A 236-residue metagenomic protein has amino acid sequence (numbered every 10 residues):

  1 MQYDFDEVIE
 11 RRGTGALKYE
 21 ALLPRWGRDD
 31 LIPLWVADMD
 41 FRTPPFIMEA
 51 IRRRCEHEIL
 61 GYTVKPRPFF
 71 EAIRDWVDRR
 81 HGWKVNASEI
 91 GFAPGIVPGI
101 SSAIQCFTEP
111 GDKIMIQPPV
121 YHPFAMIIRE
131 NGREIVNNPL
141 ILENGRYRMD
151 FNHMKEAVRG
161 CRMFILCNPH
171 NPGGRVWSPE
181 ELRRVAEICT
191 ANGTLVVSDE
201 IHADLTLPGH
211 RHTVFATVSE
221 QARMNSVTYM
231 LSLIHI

Functional and structural regions predicted by a protein language model:
Q2-G95, S102: N-terminal small-domain helix-loop-helix segment of the aminotransferase-like
F41, A203-D204: Short, active-site-adjacent cap segments at secondary-structure transitions
L60-E187, D204-L205, G209-R223, V227-T228 (+1 more regions): Conserved core of the PLP fold type I
M115, L195-V196: A short beta-strand/loop micro-motif in the catalytic core of glycosyltransferases that engages the nucleotide-sugar
R162, G193-L195: The start of beta-strands in P-loop NTPase/AAA+ ATPase cores
N168, V196-V197: Residue-level marker for buried hydrophobic side chains located in beta-strands that build the well-ordered beta-sheet
E200: Walker B catalytic acidic pair
